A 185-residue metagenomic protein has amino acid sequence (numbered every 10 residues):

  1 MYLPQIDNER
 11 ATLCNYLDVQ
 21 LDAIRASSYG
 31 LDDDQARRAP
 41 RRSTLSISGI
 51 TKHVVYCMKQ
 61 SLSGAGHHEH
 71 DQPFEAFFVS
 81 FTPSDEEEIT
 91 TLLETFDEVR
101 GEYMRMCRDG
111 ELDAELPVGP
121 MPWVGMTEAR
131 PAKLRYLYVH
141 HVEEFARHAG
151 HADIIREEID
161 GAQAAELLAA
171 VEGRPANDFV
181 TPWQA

Functional and structural regions predicted by a protein language model:
Y2-Y29, D33-V79, P120-A185: Short, contiguous alpha-helical
S80-P120, A132-R147, H151: Acidic/histidine-rich alpha-helical segments that form the ligand environment of transition-metal centers
